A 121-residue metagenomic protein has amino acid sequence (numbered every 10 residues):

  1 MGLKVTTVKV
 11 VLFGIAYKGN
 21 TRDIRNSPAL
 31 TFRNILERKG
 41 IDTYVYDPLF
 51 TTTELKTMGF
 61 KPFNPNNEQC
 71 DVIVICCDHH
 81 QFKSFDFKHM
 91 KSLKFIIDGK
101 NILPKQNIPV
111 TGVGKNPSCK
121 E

Functional and structural regions predicted by a protein language model:
M1-E121: Structural/interface elements that position substrates and couple domains in central-metabolism enzymes
